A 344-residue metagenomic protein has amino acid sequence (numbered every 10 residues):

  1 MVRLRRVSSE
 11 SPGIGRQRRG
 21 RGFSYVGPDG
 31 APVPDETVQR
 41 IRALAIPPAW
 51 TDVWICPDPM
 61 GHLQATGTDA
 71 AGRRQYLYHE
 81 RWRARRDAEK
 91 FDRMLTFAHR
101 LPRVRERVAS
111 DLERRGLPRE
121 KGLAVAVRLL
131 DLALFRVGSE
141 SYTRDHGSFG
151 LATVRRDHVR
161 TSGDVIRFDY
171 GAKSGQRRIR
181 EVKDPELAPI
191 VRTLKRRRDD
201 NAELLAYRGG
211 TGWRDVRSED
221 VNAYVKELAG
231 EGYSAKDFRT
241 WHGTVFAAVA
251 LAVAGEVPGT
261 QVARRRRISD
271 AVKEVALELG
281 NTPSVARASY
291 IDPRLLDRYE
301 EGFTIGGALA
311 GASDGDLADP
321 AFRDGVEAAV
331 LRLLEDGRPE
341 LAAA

Functional and structural regions predicted by a protein language model:
M1-F149, T153-I268, V272-L279, S284-A288 (+2 more regions): A positively charged, amphipathic N-terminal helix/segment that binds anionic biomolecules
V191, A276, D297, F303-G306: Extended hydrophobic/aromatic segments used for targeting, binding, or gating
V257-G259, R287-I291, L296-G302: Composition- and surface-driven signal marking solvent-exposed, interaction-prone regions in large proteins
S269, G302-F303: C-terminal alpha-helical interaction appendages
S289, P293, F303-L317: Accessory, usually C-terminal, subdomains that scaffold auxiliary metal cofactors
L295-G302, L317-A344: Short, amphipathic C-terminal "tail helix"
